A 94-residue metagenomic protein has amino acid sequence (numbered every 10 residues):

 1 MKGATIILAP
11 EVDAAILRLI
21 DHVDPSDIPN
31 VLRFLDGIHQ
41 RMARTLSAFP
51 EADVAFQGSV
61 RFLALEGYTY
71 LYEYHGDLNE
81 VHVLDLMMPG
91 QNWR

Functional and structural regions predicted by a protein language model:
M1-G37: Arg/Lys-rich, positively charged N-terminal/basic patches that mediate binding to nucleic acids
H22, F62, L71: Short aromatic/hydrophobic contact patches that present stacked aromatics for nucleic-acid/ligand binding
V23, D27, L46-D53, G90: A general structural signal marking secondary-structure boundaries and capping sites
L32, L65-R94: Enriched for short, Lys/Arg-rich terminal
H39-L65: A short, surface-exposed loop/turn module that caps and links secondary-structure elements
